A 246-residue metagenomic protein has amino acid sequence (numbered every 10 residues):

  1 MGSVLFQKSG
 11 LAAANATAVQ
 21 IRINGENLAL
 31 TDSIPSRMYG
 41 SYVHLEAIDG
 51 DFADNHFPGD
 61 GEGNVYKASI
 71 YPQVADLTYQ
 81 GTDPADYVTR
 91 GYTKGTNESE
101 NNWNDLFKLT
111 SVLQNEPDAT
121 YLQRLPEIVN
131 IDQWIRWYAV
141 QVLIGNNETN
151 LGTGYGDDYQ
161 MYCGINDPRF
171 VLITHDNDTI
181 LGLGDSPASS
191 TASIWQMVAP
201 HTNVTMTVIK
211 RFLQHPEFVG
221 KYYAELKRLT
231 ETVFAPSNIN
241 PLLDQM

Functional and structural regions predicted by a protein language model:
M1-M246: Phosphate/dinucleotide-binding and metal-coordinating scaffold of catalytic cores in nucleotide-dependent enzymes
